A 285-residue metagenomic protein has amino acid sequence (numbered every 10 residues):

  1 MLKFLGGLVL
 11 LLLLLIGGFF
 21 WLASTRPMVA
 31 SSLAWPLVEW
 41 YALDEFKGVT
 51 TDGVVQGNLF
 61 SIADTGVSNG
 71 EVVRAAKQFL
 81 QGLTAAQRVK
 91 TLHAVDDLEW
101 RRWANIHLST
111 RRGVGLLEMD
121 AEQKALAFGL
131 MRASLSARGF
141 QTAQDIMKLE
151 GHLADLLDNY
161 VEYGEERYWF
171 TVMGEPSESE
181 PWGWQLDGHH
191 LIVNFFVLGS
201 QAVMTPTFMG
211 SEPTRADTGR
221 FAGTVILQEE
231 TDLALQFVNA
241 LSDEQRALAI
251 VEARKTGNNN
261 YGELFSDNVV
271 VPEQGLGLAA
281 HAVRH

Functional and structural regions predicted by a protein language model:
M1-I16: N-terminal Sec-pathway targeting helices
L5, L33, E39-A42, A282-H285: Long compositionally biased, domain-poor regions of proteins
L14-V38: Membrane-interface motif at the C-terminal end of an N-terminal transmembrane signal
I16-G17, A94, E252: Residue-level detector of alpha-helical segments with a strong bias toward transmembrane helices and their helix-loop
W35-N58, T65-V67, D97-L276: Acidic/His-rich structured neighborhood in mature extracellular/periplasmic domains
V67-R102: Mature N-terminal segment immediately following signal peptide/propeptide cleavage in secreted/periplasmic
L278-A280: Surface-exposed, beta-sheet-biased, low-hydrophobicity segments with strongly acidic/polar composition
